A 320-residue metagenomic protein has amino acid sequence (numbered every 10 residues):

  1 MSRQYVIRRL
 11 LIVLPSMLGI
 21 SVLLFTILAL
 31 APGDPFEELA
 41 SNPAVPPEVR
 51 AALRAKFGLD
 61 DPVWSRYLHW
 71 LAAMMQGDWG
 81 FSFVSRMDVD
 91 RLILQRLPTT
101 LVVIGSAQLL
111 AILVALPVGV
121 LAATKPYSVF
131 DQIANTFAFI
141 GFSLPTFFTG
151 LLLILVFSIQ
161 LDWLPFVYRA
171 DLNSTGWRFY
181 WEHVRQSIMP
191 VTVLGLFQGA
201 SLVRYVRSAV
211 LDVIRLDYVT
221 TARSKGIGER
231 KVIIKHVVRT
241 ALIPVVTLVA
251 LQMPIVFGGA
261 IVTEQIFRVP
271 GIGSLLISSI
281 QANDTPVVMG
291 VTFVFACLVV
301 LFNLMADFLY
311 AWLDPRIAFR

Functional and structural regions predicted by a protein language model:
S2-Y5, L14-M17, L97-F130, T146 (+2 more regions): Alpha-helical transmembrane segments of integral membrane proteins, especially multi-pass inner/plasma-membrane
S16-L68, L161-H183: Hydrophobic alpha-helical transmembrane segments of membrane transport/permease proteins and related membrane-embedded
L23-L30, G58, A72, T136-V167 (+1 more regions): Membrane-water interface segments at the C-terminal ends of transmembrane alpha-helices in multi-pass inner-membrane
I27, A31, L39, P43-A44 (+11 more regions): Hydrophobic aliphatic residues
L39, L121, F130-A134, G150: Hydrophobic alpha-helical membrane segments of integral membrane proteins
A40-A44, R54, G58, P62 (+9 more regions): Residues in soluble alpha-helical coiled-coils and helical-bundle/repeat scaffolds
D60-L116: An internal, D/E-rich "acidic patch" concept
